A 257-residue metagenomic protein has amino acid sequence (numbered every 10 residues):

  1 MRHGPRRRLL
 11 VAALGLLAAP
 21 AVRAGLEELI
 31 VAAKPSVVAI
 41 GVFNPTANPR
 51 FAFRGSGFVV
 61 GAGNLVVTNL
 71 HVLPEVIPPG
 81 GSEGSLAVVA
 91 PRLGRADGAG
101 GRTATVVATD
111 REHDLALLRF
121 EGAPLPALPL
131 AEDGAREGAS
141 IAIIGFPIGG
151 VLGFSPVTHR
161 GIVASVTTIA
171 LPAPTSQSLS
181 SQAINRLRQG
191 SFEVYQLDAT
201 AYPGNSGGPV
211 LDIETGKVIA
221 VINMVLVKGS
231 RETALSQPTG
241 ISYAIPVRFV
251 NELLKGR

Functional and structural regions predicted by a protein language model:
R6-V11: N-terminal export leaders
A18-A21: N-terminal signal peptide c-region/cleavage motif recognized by signal peptidases
A24-L26, F43-N69, G101-T103, G207 (+2 more regions): A conserved glycine-rich beta-strand in the N-terminal activation segment of trypsin-fold
E28-L29, V76, T105-V107, E121-S155: Active-site substrate-binding loop(s) of clan PA
A33-R50, A116-A127, V157-K255: Active-site region of chymotrypsin-like
V60-G61, A135-R136, I213: Short, well-ordered loop/turn sites that connect or cap secondary structure elements
G61-R111: Catalytic-histidine neighborhood of serine endopeptidases, predominantly the chymotrypsin-like S1/PA family
G84-A87, L93-A104, E137-S140, P156-S180: Beta-strand/loop subdomains of soluble extracytoplasmic proteins
